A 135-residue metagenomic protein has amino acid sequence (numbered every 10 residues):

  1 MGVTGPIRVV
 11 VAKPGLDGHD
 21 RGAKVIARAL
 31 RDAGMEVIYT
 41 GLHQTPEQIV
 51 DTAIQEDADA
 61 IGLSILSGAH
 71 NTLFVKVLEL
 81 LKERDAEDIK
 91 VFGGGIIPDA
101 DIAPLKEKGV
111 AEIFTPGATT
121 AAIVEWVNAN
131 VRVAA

Functional and structural regions predicted by a protein language model:
M1-V3, V133-A135: Basic/polar N-terminal segments that are highly enriched at the extreme N-terminus, encompassing both cleavable
G2-P6, A86: Short, flexible coil/linker segments at domain boundaries that flank nucleotide/cofactor-interacting
A12-L16: N-terminal pre-triad scaffold of radical SAM enzymes
A23-E125, V133: Cofactor-cradling patches in redox/metallo enzymes
